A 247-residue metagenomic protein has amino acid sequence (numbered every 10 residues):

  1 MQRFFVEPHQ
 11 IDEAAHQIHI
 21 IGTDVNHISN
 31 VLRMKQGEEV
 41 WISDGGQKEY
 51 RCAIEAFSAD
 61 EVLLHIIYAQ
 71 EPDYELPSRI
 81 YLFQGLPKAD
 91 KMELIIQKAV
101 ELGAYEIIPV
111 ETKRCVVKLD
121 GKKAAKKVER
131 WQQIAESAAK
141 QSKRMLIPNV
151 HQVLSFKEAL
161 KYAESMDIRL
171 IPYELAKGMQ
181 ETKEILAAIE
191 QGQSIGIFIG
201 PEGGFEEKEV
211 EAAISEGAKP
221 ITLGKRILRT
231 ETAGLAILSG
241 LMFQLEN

Functional and structural regions predicted by a protein language model:
M1-E71: N-terminal positively charged helical leader segments and presequences
H9, A69, E111-R114, K225-R226: Short, ordered loop/turn segments at secondary-structure junctions
V40, H65, E71-F83, L186-Q193: Mobile, glycine- and charge-enriched loop segments and immediately flanking short secondary-structure elements within
D73-I171: RNA substrate-binding interface of SAM-dependent RNA methyltransferases
A124-V128, A188, S239-G240: Short, hinge-like loop/turn segments at secondary-structure boundaries
M166-G204, E209, A218-I221: Active-site/ligand-binding-proximal alpha/beta "capping" segment
E207-N247: Structured adenosyl-cofactor binding patch, chiefly the S-adenosyl-L-methionine
